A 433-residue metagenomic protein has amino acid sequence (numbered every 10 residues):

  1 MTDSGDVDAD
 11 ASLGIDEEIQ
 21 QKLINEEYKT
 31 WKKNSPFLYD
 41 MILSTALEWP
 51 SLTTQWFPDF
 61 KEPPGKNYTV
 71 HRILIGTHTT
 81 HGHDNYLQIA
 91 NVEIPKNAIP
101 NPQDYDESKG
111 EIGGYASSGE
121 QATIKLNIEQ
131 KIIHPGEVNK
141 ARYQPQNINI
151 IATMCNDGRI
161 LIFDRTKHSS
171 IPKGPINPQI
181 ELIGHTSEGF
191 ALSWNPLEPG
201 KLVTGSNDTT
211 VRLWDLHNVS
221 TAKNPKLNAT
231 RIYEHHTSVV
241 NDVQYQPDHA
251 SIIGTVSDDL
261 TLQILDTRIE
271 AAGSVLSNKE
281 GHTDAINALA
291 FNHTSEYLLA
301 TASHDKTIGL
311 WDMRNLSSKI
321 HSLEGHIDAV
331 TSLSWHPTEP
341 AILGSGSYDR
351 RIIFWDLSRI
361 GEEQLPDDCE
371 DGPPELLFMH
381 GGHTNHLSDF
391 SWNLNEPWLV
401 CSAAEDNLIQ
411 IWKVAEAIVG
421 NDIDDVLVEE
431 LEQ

Functional and structural regions predicted by a protein language model:
T2-G136, N149, I327-V330, E339-A341 (+1 more regions): Terminal intrinsically disordered, low-complexity extensions flanking WD-repeat/beta-propeller proteins
R72-I75, Q88-I89, M154, N207 (+1 more regions): Cys/His-rich Zn2+-coordinating "finger/knuckle" modules used by eukaryotic regulatory proteins
E93-K96, N101-P102, S118-A122, D157-Q179 (+8 more regions): Per-blade loop-tip surfaces of WD-repeat and WD-like beta-propellers in eukaryotic adaptors/scaffolds
T123-N127, N139-K140, P145-N147, I176-P178: Short acidic, glycine/Ser/Thr-rich loop/turn "cap" segments at secondary-structure junctions
K140-K167: Hydrophobic alpha-helical hairpins/lids featuring a short glycine-rich hinge
